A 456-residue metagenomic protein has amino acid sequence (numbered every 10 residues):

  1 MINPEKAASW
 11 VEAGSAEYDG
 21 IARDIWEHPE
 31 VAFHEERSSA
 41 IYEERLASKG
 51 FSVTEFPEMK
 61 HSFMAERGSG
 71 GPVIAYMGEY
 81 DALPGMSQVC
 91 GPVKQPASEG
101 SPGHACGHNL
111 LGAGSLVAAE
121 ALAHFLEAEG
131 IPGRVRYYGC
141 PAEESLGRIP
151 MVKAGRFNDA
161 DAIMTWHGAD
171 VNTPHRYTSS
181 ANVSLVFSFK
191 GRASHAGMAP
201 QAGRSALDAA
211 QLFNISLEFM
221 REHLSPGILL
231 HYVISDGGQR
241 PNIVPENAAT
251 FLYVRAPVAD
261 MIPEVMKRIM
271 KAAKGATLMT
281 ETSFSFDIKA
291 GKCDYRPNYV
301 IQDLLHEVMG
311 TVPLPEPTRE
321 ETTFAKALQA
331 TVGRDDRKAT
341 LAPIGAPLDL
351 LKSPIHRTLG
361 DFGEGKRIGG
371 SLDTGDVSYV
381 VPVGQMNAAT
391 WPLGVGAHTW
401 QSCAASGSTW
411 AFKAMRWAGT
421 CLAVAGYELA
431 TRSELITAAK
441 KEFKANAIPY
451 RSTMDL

Functional and structural regions predicted by a protein language model:
I2, G20-D24, K94-S101, F189-G197 (+3 more regions): A short small-residue
I2-H104, N109, A113-G133: Acidic/His- and Gly-rich active-site-bordering loop/insert found across diverse amide/peptide-bond hydrolases
N3, G14-I21, H34-R45, P72 (+19 more regions): General structural feature for long, well-ordered alpha-helical segments within catalytic domains of soluble enzymes
I25, Y76, H108, Y137 (+7 more regions): Divalent metal-coordination and catalytic microenvironments
T54-E55, H175-S179, E364-I368: Short Gly/Pro-enriched turn/cap motifs at secondary-structure boundaries
F63-M64, L83-G85, P92-G103, N109-L110 (+2 more regions): Histidine/acidic-residue-rich, glycine-tolerant segments that coordinate divalent metal ions
A75-M77, K190, M386-A389: Non-cysteine beta-strand/loop elements that form the S-adenosyl-L-methionine
Q211-L456: Metal-dependent amide/peptide-bond hydrolase catalytic core, centered on the "pita-bread" metallohydrolase fold
